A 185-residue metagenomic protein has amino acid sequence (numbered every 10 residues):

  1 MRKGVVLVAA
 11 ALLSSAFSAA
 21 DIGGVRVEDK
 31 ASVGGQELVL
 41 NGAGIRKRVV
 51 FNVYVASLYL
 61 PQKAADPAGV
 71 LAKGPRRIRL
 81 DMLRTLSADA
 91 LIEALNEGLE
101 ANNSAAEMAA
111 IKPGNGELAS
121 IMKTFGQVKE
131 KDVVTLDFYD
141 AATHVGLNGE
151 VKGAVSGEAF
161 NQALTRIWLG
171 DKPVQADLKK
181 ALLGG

Functional and structural regions predicted by a protein language model:
R2-V8: Sec-dependent signal peptide recognition, specifically the positively charged N-region followed immediately by
V8-A11, G114: Compositionally biased, intrinsically disordered low-complexity segments
A10-S18: Hydrophobic h-region of N-terminal signal peptides that target proteins for export in Gram-negative bacteria
F17-G185: Terminal leader/tail segments of proteins
